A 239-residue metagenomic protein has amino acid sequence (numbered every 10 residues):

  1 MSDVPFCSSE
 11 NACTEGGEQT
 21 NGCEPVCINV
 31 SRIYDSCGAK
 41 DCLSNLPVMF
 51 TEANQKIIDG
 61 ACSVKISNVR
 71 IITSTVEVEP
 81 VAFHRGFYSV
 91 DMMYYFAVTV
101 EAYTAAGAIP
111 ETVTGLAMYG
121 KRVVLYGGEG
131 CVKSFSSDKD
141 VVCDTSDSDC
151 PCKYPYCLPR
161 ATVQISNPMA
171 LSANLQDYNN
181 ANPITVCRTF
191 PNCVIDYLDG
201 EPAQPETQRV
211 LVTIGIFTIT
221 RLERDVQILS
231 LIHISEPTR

Functional and structural regions predicted by a protein language model:
S2-S74: An N-terminus-focused feature that recognizes amino-terminal "leader" regions
Q55, G60-G86, P168-L175, I184-T185 (+1 more regions): Short amphipathic beta-strand and strand-loop transition segments with alternating hydrophobic
N68-V69, F83, I109-A117, K121-Y154: Beta-strand-enriched cores of mature, soluble protein domains
E77-M93, T112-V113, T207-L211: Short, solvent-exposed beta-strand/turn "edge" segments of beta-rich domains on protein surfaces
M92-A106, Y119-E129, I214-S230: Beta-strand elements of well-folded, non-transmembrane domains
G130-G200: Extended amphipathic ligand-handling, pore-lining, and cofactor/metal-binding catalytic surfaces
N180-T213, I219-V226, S230: Intrinsically disordered, low-complexity, Lys/Arg-biased terminal tails
I232-T238: Residue-level detector of conserved catalytic or cofactor/ligand-binding positions in enzyme active sites
